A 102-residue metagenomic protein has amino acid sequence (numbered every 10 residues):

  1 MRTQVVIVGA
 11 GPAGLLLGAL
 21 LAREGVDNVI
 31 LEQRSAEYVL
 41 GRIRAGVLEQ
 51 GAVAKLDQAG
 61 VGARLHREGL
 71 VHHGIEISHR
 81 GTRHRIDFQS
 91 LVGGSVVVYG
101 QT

Functional and structural regions predicted by a protein language model:
M1-A13: Beta1/beta-strand and adjacent pyrophosphate-binding region of the FAD-binding site in flavoprotein oxidoreductases
V8, L20-R44: Glycine-rich FAD pyrophosphate-binding loop
L40-T102: Active-site-adjacent segment of FAD-dependent monooxygenases/related oxidoreductases
